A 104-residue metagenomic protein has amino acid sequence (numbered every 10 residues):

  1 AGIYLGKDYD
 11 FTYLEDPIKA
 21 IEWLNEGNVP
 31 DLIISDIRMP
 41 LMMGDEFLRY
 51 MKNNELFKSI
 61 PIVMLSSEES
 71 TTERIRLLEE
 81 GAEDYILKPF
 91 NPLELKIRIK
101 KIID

Functional and structural regions predicted by a protein language model:
A1-T12: Two-component/phosphorelay signaling modules centered on CheY-like receiver
Y13-L32: Acidic, metal-coordinating helix/loop segments flanking the phosphotransfer/catalytic sites of two-component signaling
M39: Receiver (REC) domain active-site loop signature in two-component systems and cognate sites in sensor histidine kinases
E68-E69: Short, conserved "switch-loop" micro-motifs in signal-transduction and mechanochemical regulators
F90-I99: C-terminal output helix
